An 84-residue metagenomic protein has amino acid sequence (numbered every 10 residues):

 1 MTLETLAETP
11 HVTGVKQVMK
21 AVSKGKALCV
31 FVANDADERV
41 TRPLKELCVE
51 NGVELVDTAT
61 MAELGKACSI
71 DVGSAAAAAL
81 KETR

Functional and structural regions predicted by a protein language model:
M1-L28, D37: Ribosome large-subunit tunnel/peptidyl-transferase-proximal elements
T9, L47-E50, T83: Low-complexity, intrinsically disordered/propeptide-like segments
M19-V22, P43-L44, C68: Short, flexible, solvent-exposed loop/turn segments with mixed acidic/basic and small polar residues
S23-A27, V49, S69: Signal for well-folded cores of large energy- and translation-related assemblies
K24, R39-R42, R84: Arginine residue identity/basic-tract feature
C29, D35-E63: Amphipathic, hydrophobic secondary-structure cores in small proteins
V53-R84: C-terminal structural segments of small proteins and small subunits
